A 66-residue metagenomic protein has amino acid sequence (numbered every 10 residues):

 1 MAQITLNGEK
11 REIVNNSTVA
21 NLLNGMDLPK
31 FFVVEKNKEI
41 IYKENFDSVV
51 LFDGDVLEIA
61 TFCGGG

Functional and structural regions predicted by a protein language model:
M1-G64: Ubiquitin-like/PB1-type beta-grasp interaction modules and other compact soluble beta-rich domains
